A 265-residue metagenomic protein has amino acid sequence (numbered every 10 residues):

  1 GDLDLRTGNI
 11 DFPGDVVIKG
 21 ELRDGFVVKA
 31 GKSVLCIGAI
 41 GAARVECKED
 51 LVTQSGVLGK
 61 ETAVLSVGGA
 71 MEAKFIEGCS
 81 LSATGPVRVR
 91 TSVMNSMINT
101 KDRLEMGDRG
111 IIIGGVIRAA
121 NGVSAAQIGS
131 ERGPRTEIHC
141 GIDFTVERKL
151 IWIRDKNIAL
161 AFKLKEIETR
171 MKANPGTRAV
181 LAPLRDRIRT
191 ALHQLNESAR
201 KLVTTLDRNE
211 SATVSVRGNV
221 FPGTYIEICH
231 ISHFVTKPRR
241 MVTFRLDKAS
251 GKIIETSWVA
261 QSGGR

Functional and structural regions predicted by a protein language model:
G1-D2, S66-A73, S80-S82, P86-R90 (+1 more regions): Intrinsically disordered, low-complexity terminal regions
G1-R23, K29: Intrinsically disordered, low-complexity linker/loop segments enriched in Gly/Pro and charged/polar residues
R6, K60-E61: Beta-strand repeat architectures
V17, S33-L35, V216: Conduit-forming functional cores of very large proteins
V27, V57-G59: Extended repeat-based interaction scaffolds and adjacent low-complexity, acidic/S/T/P-biased segments that form broad
